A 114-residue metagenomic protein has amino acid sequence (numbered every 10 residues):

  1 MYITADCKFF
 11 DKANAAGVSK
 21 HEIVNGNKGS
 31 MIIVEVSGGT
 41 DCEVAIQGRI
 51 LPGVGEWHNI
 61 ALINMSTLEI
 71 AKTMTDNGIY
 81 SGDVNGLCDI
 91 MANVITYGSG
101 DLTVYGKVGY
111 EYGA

Functional and structural regions predicted by a protein language model:
M1-Y2, Q47-P52, K72: Alpha-helical protein-protein interaction elements
Y2-K8, G53-L62: Surface-exposed loop/edge segments in extracytoplasmic proteins
K8-F10, N14-N27, I60-A114: Beta-sandwich interaction modules
A15, V36, P52-V54: Intrinsically disordered, low-complexity coil segments
K28-I32: Structural beta-strand segments of beta-rich domains
V36-V44, T96-L102: Extended, low-complexity, turn-rich repeat/linker tracts enriched in Gly/Pro/Ser/Thr and Asp/Glu that occur
D41-N59, V104-V108: Short, surface-exposed beta-strand/strand-loop-strand elements in extracellular ectodomains
